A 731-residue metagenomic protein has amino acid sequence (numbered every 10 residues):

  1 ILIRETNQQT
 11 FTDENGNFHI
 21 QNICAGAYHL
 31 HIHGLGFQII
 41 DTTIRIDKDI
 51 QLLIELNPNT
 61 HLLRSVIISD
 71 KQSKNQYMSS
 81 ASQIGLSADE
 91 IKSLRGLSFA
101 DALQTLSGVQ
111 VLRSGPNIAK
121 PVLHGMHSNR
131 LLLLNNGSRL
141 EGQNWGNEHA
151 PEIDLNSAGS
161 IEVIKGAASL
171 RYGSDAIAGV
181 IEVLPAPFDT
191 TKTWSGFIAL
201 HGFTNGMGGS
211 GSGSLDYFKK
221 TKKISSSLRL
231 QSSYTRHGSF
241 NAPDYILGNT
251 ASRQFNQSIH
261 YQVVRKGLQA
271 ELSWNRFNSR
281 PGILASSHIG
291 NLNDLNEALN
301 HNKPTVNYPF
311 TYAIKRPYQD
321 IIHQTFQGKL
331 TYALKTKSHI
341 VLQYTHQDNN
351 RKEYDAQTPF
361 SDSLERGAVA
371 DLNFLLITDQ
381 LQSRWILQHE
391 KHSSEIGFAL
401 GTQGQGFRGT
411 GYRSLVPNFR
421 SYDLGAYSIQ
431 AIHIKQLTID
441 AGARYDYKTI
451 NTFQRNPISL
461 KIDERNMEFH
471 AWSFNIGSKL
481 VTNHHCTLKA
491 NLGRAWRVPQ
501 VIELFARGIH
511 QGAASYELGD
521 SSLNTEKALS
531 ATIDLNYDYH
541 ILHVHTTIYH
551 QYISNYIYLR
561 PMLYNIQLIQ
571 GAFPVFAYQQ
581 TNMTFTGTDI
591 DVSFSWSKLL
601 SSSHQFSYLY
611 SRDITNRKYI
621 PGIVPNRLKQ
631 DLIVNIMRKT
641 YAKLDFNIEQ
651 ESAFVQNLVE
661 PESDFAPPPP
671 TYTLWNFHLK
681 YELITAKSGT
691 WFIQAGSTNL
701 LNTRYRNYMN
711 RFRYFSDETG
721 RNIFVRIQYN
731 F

Functional and structural regions predicted by a protein language model:
L2-R4, H33-F37, D47-K92, A100 (+1 more regions): Short, acidic, small-residue-rich periplasmic hinge/interaction motif at the N-terminus of Gram-negative outer-membrane
Q21, S138-G166: Short acidic/polar hinge/loop motifs at secondary-structure boundaries that mediate gating or recognition
G36, E182, Y217-Y318: Periplasmic-side early beta-strands and strand-to-turn transitions of outer-membrane beta-barrels
L170, V180, P185-K219, L247-T250: Short strand-turn segments of transmembrane beta-barrel domains in outer membranes, especially the first one or two
V264-S279, A313-S459, D463-C486, G493 (+4 more regions): Face-selective signature of the C-terminal outer-membrane beta-barrel domain
A368-R384, G425, L518-N524, S530 (+2 more regions): Outer membrane beta-barrel strand-and-loop segments of large Gram-negative receptors, especially TonB-dependent
W496-R497, S554-N555, L559, S652-V659 (+1 more regions): C-terminal beta-signal and adjacent terminal beta-strands/loops of Gram-negative outer-membrane beta-barrel proteins
Y549-I553, G571-Q656: Gram-negative outer-membrane beta-barrel transporters
